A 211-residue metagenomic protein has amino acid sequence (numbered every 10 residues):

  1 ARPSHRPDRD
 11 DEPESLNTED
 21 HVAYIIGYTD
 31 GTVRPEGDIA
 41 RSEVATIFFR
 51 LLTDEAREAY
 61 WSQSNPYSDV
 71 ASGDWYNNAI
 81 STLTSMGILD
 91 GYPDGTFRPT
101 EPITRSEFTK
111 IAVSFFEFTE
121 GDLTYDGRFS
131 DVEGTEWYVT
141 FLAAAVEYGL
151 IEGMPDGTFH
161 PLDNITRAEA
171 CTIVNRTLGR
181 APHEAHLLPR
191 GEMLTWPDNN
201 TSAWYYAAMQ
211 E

Functional and structural regions predicted by a protein language model:
A1-N77, S85-S106, V113-T140, I151-A168 (+1 more regions): Feature responds to low-complexity, polar/acidic, surface-exposed segments characteristic of secreted/exported proteins
C171: IQ-motif-like calmodulin-binding regions
